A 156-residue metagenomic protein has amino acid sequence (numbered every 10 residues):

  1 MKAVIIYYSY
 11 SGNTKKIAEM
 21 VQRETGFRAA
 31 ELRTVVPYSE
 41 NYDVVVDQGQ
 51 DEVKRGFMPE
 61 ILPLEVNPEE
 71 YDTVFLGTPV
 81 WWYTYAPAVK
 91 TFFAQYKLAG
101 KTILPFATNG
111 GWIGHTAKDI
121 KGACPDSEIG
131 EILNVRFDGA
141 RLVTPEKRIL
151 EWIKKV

Functional and structural regions predicted by a protein language model:
M1-L76, Y83-Y85, K90, A94 (+1 more regions): N-terminal beta1-alpha1-beta2 submodule of the flavodoxin-like/Rossmannoid cofactor-binding fold
I5, L76, P105-A107, E131: Structural beta-sheet core signal
R28-E31, S127-V135: Short beta-strand elements in bilobed, periplasmic/extracellular small-molecule ligand-binding domains
Y71-D72, G100-K101, S127: Short, well-ordered alpha-helix to beta-strand connector turns
P79-W82, N109: Short glycine-rich anion-binding loops that position phosphate/pyrophosphate groups of nucleotides and phosphorylated
A94-G100, C124-P125: Short, conserved loop/helix-junction motifs that constitute active-site signature segments in enzyme catalytic cores
T116-P125: Short, aromatic/basic amphipathic alpha-helical patches
G130-V156: Glycine-rich phosphate/pyrophosphate-binding loop and the adjoining helix
